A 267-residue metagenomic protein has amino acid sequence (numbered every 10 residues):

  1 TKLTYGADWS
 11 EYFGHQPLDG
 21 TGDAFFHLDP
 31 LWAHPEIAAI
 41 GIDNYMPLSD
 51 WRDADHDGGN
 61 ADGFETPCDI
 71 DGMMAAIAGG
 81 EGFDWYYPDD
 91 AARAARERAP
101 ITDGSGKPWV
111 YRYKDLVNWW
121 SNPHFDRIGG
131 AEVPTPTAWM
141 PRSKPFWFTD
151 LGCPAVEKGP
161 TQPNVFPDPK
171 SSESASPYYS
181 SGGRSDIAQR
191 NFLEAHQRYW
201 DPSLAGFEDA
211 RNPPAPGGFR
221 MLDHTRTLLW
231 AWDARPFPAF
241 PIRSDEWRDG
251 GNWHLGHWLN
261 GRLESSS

Functional and structural regions predicted by a protein language model:
T1-V165: Noncatalytic carbohydrate-binding groove/subsite architecture in carbohydrate-active enzymes
K158-S267: Aromatic-rich peripheral "rim/lid" segments of glycoside hydrolase catalytic domains that contact and position glycan
